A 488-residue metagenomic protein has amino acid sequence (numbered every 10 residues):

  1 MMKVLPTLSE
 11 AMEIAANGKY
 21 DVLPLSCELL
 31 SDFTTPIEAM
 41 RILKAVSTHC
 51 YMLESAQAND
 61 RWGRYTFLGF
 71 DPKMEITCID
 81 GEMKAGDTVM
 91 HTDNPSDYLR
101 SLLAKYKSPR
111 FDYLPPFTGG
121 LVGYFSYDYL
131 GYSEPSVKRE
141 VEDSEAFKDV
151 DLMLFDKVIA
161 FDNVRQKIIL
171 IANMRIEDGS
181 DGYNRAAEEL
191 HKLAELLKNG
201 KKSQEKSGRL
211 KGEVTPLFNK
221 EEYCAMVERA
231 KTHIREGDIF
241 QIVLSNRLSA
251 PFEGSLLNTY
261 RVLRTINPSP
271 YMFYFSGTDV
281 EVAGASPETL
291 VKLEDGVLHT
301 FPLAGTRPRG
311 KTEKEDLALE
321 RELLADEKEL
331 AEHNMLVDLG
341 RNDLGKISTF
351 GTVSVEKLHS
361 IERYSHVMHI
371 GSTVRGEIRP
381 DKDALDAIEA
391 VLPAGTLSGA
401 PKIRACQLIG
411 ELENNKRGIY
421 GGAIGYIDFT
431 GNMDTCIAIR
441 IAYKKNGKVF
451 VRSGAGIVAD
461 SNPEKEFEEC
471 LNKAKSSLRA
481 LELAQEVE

Functional and structural regions predicted by a protein language model:
M1-E488: Extended alpha-helical targeting/anchoring segments, especially N-terminal organellar/secretory targeting helices
